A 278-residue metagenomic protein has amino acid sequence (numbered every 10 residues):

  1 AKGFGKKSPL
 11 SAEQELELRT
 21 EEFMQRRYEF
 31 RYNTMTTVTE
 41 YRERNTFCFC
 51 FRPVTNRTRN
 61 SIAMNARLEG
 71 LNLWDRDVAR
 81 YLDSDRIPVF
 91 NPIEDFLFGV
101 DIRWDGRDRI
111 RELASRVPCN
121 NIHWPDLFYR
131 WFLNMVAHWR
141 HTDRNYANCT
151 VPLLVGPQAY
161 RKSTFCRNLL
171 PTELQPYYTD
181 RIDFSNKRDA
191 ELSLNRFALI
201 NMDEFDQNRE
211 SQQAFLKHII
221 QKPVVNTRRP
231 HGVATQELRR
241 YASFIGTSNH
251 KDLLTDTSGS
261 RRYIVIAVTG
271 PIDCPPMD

Functional and structural regions predicted by a protein language model:
A1-D108, E112, I122-D126: N-terminal nucleic-acid engagement/recognition segments and initiation subdomains in replication, restriction
L82-N195: P-loop NTPase catalytic core of nucleic-acid-dependent motor ATPases
A114-V117, D273-D278: Short, intrinsically disordered, charge-balanced linker/junction segments flanking boundaries in proteins
A190-N195, R229-T247: AAA+/SF3 P-loop NTPase mechanochemical coupling elements
R196-A198, P223, R240-S243, S258-I264: Short glycine-/polar-rich loops that comprise or flank the Walker A/P-loop and associated switch/sensor motifs
A198-Q221, L253-S260: Conserved AAA+/SF3 P-loop NTPase catalytic/coupling segment centered on the Walker-B
Q213-Q236: Conserved catalytic/switch belt of AAA+ P-loop NTPases
L254-D273: A short helix-turn-beta junction within AAA+ P-loop NTPase domains corresponding to the substrate/partner-engaging
